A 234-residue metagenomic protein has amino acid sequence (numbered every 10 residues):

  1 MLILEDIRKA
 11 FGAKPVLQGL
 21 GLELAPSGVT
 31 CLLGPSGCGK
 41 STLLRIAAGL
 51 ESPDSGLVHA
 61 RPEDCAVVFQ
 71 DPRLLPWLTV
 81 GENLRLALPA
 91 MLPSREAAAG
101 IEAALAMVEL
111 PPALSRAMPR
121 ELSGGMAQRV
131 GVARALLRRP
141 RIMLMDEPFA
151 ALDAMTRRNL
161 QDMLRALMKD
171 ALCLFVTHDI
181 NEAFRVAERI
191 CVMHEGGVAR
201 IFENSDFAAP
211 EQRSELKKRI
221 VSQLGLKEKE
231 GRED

Functional and structural regions predicted by a protein language model:
L2-L4, L17-G19: Conserved structural motif at the start of ABC-family nucleotide-binding domains
A48: Helix-to-loop junction immediately C-terminal to a conserved catalytic motif
E96-A113: Conserved ABC ATPase "signature" region
M118-L122, M126: Conserved ABC ATPase signature
V132: Hydrophobic anchor residue at the start of the ABC signature
R157-D170: Helical segment within the ABC ATPase nucleotide-binding domain
E195-V221: Conserved beta-strand-loop-alpha-helix hinge in the C-terminal portion of ABC ATPase nucleotide-binding domains
